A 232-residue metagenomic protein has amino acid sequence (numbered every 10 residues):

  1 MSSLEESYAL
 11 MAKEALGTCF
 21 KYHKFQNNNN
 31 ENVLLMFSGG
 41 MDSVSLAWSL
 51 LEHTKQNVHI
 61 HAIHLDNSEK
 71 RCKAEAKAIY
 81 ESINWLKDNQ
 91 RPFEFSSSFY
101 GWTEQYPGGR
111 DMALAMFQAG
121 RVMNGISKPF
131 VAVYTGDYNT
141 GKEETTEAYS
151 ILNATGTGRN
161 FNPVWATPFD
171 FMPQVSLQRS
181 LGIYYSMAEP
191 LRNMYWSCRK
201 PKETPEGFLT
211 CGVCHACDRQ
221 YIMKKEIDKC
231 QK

Functional and structural regions predicted by a protein language model:
S2-K232: Nucleotide-activated chemistry modules centered on ATP-dependent adenylation/adenylyltransferase
